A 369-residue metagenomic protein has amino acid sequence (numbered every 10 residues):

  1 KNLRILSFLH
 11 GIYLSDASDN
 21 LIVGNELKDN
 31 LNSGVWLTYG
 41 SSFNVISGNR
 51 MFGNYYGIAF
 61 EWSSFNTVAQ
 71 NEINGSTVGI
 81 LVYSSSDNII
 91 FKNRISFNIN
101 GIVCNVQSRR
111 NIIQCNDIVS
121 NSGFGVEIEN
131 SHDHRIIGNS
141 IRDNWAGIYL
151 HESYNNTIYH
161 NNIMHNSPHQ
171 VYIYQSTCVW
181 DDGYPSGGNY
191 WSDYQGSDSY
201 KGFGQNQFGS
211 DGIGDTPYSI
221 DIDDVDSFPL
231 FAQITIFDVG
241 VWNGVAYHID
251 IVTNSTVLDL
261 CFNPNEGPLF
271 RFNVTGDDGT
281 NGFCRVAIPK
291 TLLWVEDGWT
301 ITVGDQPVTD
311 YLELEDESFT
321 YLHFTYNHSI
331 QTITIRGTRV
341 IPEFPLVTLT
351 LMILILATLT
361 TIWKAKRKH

Functional and structural regions predicted by a protein language model:
N2-L3, N20, N25, N30 (+16 more regions): Consensus "Asn ladder" position of solenoid repeat domains
H10-D16, S33-G40, Y56-W62, V78-S84 (+5 more regions): Glycine-rich beta-solenoid repeat tracts in large extracellular/virion proteins
R109, I137, Y154-V245, S318 (+1 more regions): Acidic, glycine- and Ser/Thr-rich low-complexity intrinsically disordered tracts in extracellular/secreted proteins
Y172, T275-E296: Surface-exposed beta-strand/loop patches in extracellular or lumenal glycoproteins
L230-Q233, E315-V340: C-terminal beta-strand-rich structural cap/linker in extracellular carbohydrate-active enzymes
V252-R285: Carbohydrate-binding surface patches
R339-L349: Short, threonine-centered small-residue motifs that mark membrane-proximal processing/anchoring sites and TM-junction
L359-H369: C-terminal membrane-anchoring or membrane-association module
